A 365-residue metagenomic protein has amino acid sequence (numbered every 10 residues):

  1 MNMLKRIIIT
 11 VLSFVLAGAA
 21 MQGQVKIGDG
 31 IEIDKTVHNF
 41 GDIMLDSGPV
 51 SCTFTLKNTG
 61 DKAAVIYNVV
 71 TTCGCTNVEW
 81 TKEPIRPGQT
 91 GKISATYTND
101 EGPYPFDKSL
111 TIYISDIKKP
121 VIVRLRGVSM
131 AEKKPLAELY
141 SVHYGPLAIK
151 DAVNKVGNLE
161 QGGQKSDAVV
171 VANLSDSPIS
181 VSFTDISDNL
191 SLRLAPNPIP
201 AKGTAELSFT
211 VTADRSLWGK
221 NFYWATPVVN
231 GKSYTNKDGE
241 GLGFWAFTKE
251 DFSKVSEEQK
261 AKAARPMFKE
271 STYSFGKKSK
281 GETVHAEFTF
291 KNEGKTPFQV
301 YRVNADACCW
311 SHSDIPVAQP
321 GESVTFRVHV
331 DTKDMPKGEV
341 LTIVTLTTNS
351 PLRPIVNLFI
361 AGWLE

Functional and structural regions predicted by a protein language model:
M1-G28: Bacterial Sec-dependent N-terminal signal peptides
G23-P49, T55, T59, D116-S166 (+3 more regions): Long, low-complexity ectodomains and other extracytoplasmic segments of secretory-pathway proteins
T36, S47-T53, D100-T111, Q161-A168 (+5 more regions): Short, solvent-exposed loop/turn segments enriched in Ser/Thr/Gly
T59-K62, E101, D116, N173-S177 (+4 more regions): Short, acidic/polar linear motifs in exposed loop/turn regions
D61-I66, P105, Q164, D176-V181 (+5 more regions): Short acidic/proline- and small/hydrophobic-mixed sequence motifs that coincide with surface turns and coil-to-beta
D61-K92, D176-G203, K295-S323: Surface-exposed binding patches on compact interaction domains or structured appendages
I93-E101, L207-R215, F326-D334: Short, hydrophobic beta-strand segments
H285-E293, P297-A305, W310-N349, R353-I355 (+1 more regions): C-terminal soluble interaction/assembly domains
